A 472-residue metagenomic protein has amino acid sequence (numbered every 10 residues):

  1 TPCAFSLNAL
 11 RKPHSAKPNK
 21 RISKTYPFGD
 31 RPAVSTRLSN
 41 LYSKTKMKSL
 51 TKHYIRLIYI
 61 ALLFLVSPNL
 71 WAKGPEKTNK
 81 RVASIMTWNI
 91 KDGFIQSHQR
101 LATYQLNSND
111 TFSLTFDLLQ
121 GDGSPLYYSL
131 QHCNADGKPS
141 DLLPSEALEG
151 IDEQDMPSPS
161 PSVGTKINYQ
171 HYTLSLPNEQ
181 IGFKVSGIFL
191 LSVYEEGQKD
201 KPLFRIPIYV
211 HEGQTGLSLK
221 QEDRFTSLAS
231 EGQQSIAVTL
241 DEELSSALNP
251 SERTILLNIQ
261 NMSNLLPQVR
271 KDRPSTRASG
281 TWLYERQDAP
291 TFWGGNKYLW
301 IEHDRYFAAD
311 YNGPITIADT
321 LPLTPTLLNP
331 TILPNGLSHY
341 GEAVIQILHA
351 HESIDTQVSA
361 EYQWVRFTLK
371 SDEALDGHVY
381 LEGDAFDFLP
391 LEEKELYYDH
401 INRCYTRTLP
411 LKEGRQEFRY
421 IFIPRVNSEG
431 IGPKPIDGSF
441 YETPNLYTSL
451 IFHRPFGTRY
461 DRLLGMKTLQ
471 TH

Functional and structural regions predicted by a protein language model:
T1-A4, P18, P27-D30, R37-P75: Bacterial Sec-dependent N-terminal signal peptides
P2-H14: Residue-level detector of structural "landmarks"
K73-N107, E212-S227, E342-I354: Short, compositionally biased P/S/T/A/G/V-rich stretches that sit at domain boundaries
E76-K80, V210-Q233, F440-L464: Low-complexity, Pro/Ser/Thr- and charge-rich linker/hinge segments at domain boundaries
T87-H132, A229-E242, I354-R366: Contiguous beta-strand segments within globular domains
D141, A147-Y172, L266-D272, W364-E413 (+1 more regions): Aromatic-rich carbohydrate-binding modules that target alpha-glucans
N168-N178, S186: Ligand-binding face of N-terminal immunoglobulin V-set domains in extracellular IgSF glycoproteins
P325-L375, L464-Q470: Basic K/R-rich, polyanion-interacting modules in nucleoproteins and related proteins
